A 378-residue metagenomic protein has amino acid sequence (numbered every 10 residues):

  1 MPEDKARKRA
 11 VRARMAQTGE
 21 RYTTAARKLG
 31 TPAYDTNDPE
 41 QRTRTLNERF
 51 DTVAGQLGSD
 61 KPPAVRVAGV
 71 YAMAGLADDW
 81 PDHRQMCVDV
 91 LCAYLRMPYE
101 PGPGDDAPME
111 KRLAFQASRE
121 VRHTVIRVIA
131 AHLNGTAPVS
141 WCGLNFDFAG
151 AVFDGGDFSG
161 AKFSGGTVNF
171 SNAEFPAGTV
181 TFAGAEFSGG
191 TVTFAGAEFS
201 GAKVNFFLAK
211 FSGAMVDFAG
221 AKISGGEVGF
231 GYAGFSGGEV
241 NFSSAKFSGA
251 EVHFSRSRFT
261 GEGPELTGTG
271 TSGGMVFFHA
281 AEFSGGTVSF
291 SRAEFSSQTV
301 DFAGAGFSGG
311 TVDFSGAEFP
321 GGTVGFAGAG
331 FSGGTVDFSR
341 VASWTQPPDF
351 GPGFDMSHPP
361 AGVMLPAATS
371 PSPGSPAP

Functional and structural regions predicted by a protein language model:
M1-Y34: C-terminal alpha-helical interaction appendages
P2-D4, T43-E48: Short helix-capping and inter-helix turn/linker motifs at the boundaries of alpha-helical repeat units
R12, N37-E40, Q56, R112: A general structural-boundary detector
A33-T45: Transmembrane signal-anchor/signal-peptide helices with a preference for the extracytoplasmic
N47-P378: N-terminal leader/targeting and pre-domain segments
